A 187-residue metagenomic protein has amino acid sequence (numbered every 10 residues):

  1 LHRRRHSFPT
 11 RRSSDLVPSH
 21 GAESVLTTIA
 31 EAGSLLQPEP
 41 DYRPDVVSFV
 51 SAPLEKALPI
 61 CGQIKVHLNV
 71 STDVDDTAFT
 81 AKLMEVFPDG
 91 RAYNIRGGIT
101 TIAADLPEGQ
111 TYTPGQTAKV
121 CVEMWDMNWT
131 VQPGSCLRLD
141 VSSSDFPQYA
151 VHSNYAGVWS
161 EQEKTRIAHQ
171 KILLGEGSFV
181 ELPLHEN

Functional and structural regions predicted by a protein language model:
L1-H2, H6-S13: Short, small-residue-biased leader/transition segments that mark boundaries at the very start of proteins
R11-N187: Glycine/threonine-rich phosphate-binding loop and adjacent beta-strand/alpha-helix elements that clamp
